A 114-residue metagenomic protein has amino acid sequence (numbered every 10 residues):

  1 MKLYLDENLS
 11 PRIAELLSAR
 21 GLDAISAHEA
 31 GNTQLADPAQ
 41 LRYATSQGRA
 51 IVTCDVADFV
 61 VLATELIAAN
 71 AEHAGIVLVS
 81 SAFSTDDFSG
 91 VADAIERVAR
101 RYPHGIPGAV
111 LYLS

Functional and structural regions predicted by a protein language model:
M1-K2, D6-E7, P11, A19 (+3 more regions): Acidic, PIN/NYN-like endoribonuclease modules and their adjacent C-terminal/linker elements
L16-A24: Short helix-loop-beta junction
D23-L35: Conserved BB-loop
D37, Y43-L62: Acidic, metal-binding active-site segment of PIN/NYN-like and related structure-specific nucleases
